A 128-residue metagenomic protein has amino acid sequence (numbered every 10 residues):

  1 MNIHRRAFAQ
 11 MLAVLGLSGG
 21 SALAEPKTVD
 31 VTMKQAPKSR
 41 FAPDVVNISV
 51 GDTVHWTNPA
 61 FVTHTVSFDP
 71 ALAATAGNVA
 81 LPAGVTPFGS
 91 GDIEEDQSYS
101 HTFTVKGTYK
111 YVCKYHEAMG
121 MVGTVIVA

Functional and structural regions predicted by a protein language model:
I3-H4, A9-A128: Extracytoplasmic copper-binding redox domains, predominantly the cupredoxin/blue-copper superfamily
